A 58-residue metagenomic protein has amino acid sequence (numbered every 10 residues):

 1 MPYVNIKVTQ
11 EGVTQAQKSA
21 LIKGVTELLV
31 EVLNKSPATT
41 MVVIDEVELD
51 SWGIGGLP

Functional and structural regions predicted by a protein language model:
P2-P58: A domain-level signal for the structural core that forms small-molecule/cofactor-binding pockets and catalytic centers
